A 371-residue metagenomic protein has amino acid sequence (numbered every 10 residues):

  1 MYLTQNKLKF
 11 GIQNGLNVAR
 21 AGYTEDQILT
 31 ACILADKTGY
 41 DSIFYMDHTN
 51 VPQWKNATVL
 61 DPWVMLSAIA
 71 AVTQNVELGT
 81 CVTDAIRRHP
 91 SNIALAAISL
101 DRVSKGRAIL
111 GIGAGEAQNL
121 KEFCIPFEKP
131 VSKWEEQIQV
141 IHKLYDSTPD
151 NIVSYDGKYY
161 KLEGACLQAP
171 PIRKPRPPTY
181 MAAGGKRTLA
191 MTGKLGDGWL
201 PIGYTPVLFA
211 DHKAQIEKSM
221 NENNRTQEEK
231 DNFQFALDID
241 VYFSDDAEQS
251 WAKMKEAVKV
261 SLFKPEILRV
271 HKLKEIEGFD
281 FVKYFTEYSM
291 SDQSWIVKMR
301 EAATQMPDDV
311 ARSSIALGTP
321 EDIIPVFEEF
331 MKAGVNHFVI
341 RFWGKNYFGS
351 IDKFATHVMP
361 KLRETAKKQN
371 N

Functional and structural regions predicted by a protein language model:
M1-V72, V76-E77, P177: N-terminal beta1-alpha1-beta2 module of alpha/beta enzyme domains
Y2-T4, V131-P170, F209-K332, R363-N371: An alpha-helical appendage that flanks or caps ligand/catalytic pockets
F10-N14, I43-Y45, L78-T80, A108-I112 (+4 more regions): Hydrophobic faces of well-ordered beta-strands that scaffold small-molecule active sites in alpha/beta enzyme cores
Q13-D26, T83-P90, R173-G184, V241-S244 (+1 more regions): Active-site mouth loops of central-metabolism enzymes
Y23-A35, A96, A183-M191, T319-E329: Short, acidic/polar
G39, D47, I69, L100 (+7 more regions): Conserved, mostly hydrophobic/aromatic
S42-M65, I69, D84, K121 (+2 more regions): Glycine-rich, proline-tolerant flexible connector loops at the mouths of alpha/beta enzymes
N56-G79, Q137-V140, L144, A355-Q369: Alpha-helix-loop-beta-strand connector modules within alpha/beta enzyme cores
